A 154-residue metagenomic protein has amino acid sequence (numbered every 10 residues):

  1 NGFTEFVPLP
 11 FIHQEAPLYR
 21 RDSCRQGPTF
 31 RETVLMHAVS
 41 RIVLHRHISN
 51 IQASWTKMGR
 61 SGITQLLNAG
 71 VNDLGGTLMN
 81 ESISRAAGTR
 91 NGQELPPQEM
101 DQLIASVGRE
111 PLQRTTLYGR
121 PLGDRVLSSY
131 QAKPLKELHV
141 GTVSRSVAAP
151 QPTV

Functional and structural regions predicted by a protein language model:
N1-V154: Auxiliary Fe-S-binding modules of radical SAM enzymes
